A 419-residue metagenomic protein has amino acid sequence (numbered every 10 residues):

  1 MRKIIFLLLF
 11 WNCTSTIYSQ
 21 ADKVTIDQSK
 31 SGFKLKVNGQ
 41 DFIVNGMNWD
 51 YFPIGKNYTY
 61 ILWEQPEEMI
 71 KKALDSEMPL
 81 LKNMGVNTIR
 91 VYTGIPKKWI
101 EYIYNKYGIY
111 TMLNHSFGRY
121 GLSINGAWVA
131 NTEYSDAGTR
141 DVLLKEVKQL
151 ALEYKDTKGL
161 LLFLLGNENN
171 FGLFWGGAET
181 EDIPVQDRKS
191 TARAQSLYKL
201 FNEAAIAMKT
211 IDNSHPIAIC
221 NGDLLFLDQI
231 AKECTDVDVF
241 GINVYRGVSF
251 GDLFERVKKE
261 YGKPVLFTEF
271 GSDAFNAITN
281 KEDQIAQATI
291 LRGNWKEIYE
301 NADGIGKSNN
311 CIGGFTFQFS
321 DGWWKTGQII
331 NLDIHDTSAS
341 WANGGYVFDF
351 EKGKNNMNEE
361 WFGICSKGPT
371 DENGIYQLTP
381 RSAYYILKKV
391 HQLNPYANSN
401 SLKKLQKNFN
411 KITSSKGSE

Functional and structural regions predicted by a protein language model:
K3-C13: Sec-dependent N-terminal signal peptides
I17-A21: Boundary at the C-terminal end of the N-terminal hydrophobic targeting segment
I26-F33: A short, compositionally biased
K36, Q40-N45, W49-F240, F250 (+1 more regions): Active-site mouth of glycoside hydrolases
N83-G85, E153-G159, L200-H215, E297-C311 (+1 more regions): A structural motif corresponding to the C-terminal end of an alpha-helix and its immediate exit/capping segment
L122-V129, F174-I183, Y261-N301, C311-I312 (+1 more regions): Active-site clefts of carbohydrate-active enzymes
C220, I242, V265-E269: Active-site neighborhood of phospho(di)ester-bond hydrolases with catalytic His/Asp-centered motifs
F317-E419: Aromatic-rich peripheral "rim/lid" segments of glycoside hydrolase catalytic domains that contact and position glycan
